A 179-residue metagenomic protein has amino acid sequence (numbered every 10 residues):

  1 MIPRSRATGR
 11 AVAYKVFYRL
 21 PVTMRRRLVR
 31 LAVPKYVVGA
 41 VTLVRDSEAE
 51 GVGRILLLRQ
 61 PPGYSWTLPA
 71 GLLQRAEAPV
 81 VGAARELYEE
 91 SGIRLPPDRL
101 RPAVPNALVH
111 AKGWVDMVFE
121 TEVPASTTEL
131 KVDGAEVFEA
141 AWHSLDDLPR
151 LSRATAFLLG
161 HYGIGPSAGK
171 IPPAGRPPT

Functional and structural regions predicted by a protein language model:
I2-V41, S47: Acidic, metal-coordinating catalytic segment for phosphate/diphosphate chemistry, firing primarily on the Nudix
K35-G39, E50, P61-G63, L68 (+1 more regions): Short connector loops at helix/strand junctions that flank enzyme active sites, especially segments positioning acidic
V41, R54, E139: Conserved beta-strand and immediately adjacent loop positions that scaffold enzyme active sites
V44-E48, Q60, T121-V123: Active-site beta-strand termini and strand-to-loop segments that position acidic
S47-G53, P97: Short, solvent-exposed loop/turn segments that connect beta-strands within catalytic domains and beta-strand-rich
G51-E89: Conserved Nudix-box catalytic region and its N-terminal flanking loop in Nudix hydrolases and closely related
L73-R99, V104-H161: Unchanged
F157-T179: Charged phosphate-binding loop/patch that engages nucleotide di/tri-phosphates or the phosphate backbone of nucleic
